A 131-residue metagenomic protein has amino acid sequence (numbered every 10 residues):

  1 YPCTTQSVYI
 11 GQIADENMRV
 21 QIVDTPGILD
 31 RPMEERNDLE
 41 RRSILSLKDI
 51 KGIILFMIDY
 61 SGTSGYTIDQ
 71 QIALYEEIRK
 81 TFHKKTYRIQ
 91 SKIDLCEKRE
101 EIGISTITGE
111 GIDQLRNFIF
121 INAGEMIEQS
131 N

Functional and structural regions predicted by a protein language model:
Y1-Q21, L29-R42, I68, A73: Switch I (effector-binding) loop of TRAFAC-class P-loop GTPase G-domains
T5, Q12-E16, Q21, L45-K51 (+2 more regions): Conserved catalytic network of the ASCE P-loop NTPase/AAA+ motor domain
V20, L55, Y87: Hydrophobic "anchor" residues on beta-strands that sit immediately upstream of conserved functional sites
D24: Conserved active-site aspartate in kinases
G27-I28, G62, D94, T108: Short, glycine/acidic-enriched loop or turn micro-motifs at the edges of active sites
E35-T63, A73-F82: Inter-motif core of Ras-like GTPase G domains
Y66-A73, K98, G103: Intrinsically disordered, low-complexity segments enriched in Gly and acidic/Ser/Thr residues that form flexible
T81-N131: Canonical P-loop GTPase G-domain recognition
